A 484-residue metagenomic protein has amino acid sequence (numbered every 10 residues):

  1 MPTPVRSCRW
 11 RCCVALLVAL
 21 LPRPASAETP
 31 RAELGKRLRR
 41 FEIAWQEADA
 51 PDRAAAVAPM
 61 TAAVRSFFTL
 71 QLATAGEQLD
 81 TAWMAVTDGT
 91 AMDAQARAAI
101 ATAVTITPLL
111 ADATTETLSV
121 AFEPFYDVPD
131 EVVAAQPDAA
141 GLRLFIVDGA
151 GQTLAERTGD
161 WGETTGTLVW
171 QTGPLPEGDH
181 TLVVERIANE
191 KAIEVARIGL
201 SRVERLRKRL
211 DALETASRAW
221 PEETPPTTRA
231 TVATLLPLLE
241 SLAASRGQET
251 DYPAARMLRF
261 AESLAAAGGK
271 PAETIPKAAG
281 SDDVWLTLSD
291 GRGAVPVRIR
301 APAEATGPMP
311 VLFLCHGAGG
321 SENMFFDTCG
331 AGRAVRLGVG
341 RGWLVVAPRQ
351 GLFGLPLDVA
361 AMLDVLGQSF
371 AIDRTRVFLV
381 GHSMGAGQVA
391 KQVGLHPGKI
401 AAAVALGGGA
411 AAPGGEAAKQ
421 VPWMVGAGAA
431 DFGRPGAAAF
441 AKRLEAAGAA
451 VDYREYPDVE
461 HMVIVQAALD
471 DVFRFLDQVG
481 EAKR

Functional and structural regions predicted by a protein language model:
E28-Q95: Alpha-helical, heptad-rich or low-complexity scaffold/stalk segments that mediate oligomerization or tethering
M84-E116: Short, compositionally biased P/S/T/A/G/V-rich stretches that sit at domain boundaries
A101-T107, G151-V169, G173-M309, K442: A domain-start/cap signature at the N-terminus of enzymes
P108-A135: Contiguous beta-strand segments within globular domains
E304-G307, G354-S383, G394-L395: Gly/Ser-rich "nucleophile elbow"/oxyanion-hole loop immediately N-terminal to the catalytic nucleophile in hydrolases
A305-M309, L314-F353, G433: Short substrate-entry loop that stabilizes the transition state in hydrolases
A386-G398, A403: Short glycine-enriched nucleophile-adjacent loop and the immediately C-terminal alpha-helix near the catalytic center
G426, F432, A438-R484: C-terminal catalytic histidine-bearing segment of alpha/beta-hydrolase fold enzymes
